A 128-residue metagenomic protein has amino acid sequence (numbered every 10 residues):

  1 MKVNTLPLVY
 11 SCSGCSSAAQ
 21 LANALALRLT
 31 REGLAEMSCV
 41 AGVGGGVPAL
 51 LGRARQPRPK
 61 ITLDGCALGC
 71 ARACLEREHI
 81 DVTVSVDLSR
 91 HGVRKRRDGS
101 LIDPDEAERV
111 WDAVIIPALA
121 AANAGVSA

Functional and structural regions predicted by a protein language model:
M1-A128: Iron-sulfur-associated redox domains of electron-transfer enzymes in respiratory and anaerobic energy metabolism
